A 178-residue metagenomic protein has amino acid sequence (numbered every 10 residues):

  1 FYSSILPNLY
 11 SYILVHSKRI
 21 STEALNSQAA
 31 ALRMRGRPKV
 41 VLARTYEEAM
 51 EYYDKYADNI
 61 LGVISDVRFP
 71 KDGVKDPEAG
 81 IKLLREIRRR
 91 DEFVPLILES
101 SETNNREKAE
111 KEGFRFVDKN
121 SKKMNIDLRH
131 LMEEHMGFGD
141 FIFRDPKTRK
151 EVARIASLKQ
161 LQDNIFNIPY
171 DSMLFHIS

Functional and structural regions predicted by a protein language model:
F1, L42-R44, K75-D76, I97-K147: Output/docking surface of receiver
F1-A30: Conserved acidic segment of CheY-like receiver
R19-G62: Acidic, metal-coordinating helix/loop segments flanking the phosphotransfer/catalytic sites of two-component signaling
R37-K39, F93, G113: A generic structural signal for alpha->beta connector loops
E51, D72-F93: Short amphipathic alpha-helix used as the core "switch/output" element in two-component signaling
V63, I87, F116-K119: Two-component signal transduction core modules
I64-G73: Active-site residues of response regulator receiver
G137-S178: Death-fold homotypic interaction modules
